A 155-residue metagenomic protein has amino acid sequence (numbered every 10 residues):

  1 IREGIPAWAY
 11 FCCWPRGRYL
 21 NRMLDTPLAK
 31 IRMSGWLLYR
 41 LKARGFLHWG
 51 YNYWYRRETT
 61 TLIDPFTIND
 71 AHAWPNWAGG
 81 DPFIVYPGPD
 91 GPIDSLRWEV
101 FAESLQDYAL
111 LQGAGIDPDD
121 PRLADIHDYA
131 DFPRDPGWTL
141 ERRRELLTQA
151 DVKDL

Functional and structural regions predicted by a protein language model:
I1-T59: Catalytic-core regions of glycoside hydrolase
A43, T59-L155: Catalytic domains of carbohydrate-active enzymes that cleave complex glycans
